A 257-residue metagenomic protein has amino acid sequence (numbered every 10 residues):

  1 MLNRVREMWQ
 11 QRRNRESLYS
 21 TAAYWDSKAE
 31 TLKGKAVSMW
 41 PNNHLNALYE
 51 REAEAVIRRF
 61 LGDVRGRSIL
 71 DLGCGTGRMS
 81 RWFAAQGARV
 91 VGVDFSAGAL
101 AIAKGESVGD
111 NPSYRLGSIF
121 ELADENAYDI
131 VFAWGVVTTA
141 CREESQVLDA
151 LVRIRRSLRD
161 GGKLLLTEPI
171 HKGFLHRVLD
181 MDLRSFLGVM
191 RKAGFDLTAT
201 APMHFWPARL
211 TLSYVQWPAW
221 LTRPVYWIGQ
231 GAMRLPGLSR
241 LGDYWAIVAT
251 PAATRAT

Functional and structural regions predicted by a protein language model:
L2-D63: Conserved class I S-adenosyl-L-methionine
R67-G73: Conserved class I S-adenosyl-L-methionine
T76-F120: Class I SAM-dependent methyltransferase SAM/SAH-binding core
F132: A conserved beta-strand element that flanks and buttresses the S-adenosyl-L-methionine
L148-D160: A short glycine-rich, Lys/Arg-flanked "PGG" loop and its adjoining helix->strand segment in the class I
G161-E168: Conserved beta-strand signature within the Rossmann-like core of class I S-adenosyl-L-methionine
L179-G194: Short alpha-helix
R184, H204-T257: A C-terminal cap/extension of S-adenosyl-L-methionine-dependent methyltransferases that defines the acceptor-substrate
